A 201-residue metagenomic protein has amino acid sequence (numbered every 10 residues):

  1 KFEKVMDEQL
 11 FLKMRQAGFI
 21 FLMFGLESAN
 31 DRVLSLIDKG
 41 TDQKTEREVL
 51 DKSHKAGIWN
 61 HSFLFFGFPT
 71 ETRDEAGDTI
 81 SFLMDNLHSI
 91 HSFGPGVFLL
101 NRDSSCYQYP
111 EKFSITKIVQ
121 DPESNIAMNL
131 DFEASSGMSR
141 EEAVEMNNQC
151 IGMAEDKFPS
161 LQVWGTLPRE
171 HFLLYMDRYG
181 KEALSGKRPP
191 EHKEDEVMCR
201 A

Functional and structural regions predicted by a protein language model:
K1-Y175, Y179: A structural motif corresponding to the C-terminal lobe/cap of the Radical SAM core domain
P168-A201: C-terminal non-catalytic accessory extensions
